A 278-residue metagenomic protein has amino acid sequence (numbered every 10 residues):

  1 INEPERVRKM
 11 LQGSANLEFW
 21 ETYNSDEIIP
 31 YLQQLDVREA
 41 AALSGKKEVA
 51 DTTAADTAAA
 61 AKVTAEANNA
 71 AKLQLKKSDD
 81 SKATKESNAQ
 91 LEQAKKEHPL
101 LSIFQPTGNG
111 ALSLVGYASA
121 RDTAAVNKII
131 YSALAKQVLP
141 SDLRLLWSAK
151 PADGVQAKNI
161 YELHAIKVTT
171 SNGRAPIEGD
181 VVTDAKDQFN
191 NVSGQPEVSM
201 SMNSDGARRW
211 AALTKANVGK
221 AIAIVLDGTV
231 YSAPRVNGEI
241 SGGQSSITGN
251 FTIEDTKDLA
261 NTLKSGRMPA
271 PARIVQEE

Functional and structural regions predicted by a protein language model:
I1-D227, Y231-R235: Non-transmembrane, solvent-exposed regions of membrane trafficking/translocation machinery
L226-D227, P234, S241-E277: Extended, hydrophilic extramembrane loops/domains of integral membrane proteins
